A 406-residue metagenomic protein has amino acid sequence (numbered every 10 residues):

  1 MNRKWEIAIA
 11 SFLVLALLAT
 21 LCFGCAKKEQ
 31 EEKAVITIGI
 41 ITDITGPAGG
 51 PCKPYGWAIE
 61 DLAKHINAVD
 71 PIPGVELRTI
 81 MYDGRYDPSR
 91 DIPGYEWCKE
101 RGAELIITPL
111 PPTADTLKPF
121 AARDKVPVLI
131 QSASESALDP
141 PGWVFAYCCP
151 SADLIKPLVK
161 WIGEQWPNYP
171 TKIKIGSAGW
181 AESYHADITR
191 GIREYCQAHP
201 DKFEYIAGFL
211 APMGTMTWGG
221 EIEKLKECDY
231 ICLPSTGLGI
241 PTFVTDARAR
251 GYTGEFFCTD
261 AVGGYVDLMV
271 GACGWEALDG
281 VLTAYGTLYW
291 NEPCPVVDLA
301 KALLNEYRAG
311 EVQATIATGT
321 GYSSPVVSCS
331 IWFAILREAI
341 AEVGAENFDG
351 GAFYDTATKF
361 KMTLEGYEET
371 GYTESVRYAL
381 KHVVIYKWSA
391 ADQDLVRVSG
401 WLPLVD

Functional and structural regions predicted by a protein language model:
M1-T37, A68, E100, L404-D406: Short, low-complexity disordered leader/linker segments with a strong preference for bacterial N-terminal type II
K28-I40, D70-E76, G163-I173, N347: Immediate post-signal peptide segment of exported/extracytoplasmic ligand-binding proteins
E31-V35, G50-W57, V69-L138, Y147 (+3 more regions): Beta-alpha junction/loop-to-helix N-cap segments that form part of ligand/metal-binding clefts
G39-E60, Y82-S89, L110-P111, G179-D187 (+1 more regions): Extracytoplasmic "Venus flytrap"
I40, C98-P111, L129-Q131, K174-G179 (+6 more regions): Periplasmic-binding protein-like
A137, V144-G251, N291-D298: Extracellular/periplasmic Venus flytrap/periplasmic-binding protein
A247-V326, L402-L404: Extracellular/periplasmic periplasmic-binding protein-like sensory domains
G310-Y322, F333-D394: Segments of small-molecule ligand-sensing domains
